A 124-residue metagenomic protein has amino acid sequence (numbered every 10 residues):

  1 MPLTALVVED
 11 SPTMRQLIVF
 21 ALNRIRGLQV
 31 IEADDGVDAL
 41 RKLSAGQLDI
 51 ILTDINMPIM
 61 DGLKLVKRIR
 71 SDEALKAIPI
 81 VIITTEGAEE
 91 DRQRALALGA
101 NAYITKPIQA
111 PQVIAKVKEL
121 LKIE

Functional and structural regions predicted by a protein language model:
E9: Conserved acidic carboxylate
P12-I31, L120: Two-component/phosphorelay signaling modules centered on CheY-like receiver
E32-I50, Q93: Acidic, metal-coordinating helix/loop segments flanking the phosphotransfer/catalytic sites of two-component signaling
M57: Receiver (REC) domain active-site loop signature in two-component systems and cognate sites in sensor histidine kinases
I108-V117: C-terminal output helix
